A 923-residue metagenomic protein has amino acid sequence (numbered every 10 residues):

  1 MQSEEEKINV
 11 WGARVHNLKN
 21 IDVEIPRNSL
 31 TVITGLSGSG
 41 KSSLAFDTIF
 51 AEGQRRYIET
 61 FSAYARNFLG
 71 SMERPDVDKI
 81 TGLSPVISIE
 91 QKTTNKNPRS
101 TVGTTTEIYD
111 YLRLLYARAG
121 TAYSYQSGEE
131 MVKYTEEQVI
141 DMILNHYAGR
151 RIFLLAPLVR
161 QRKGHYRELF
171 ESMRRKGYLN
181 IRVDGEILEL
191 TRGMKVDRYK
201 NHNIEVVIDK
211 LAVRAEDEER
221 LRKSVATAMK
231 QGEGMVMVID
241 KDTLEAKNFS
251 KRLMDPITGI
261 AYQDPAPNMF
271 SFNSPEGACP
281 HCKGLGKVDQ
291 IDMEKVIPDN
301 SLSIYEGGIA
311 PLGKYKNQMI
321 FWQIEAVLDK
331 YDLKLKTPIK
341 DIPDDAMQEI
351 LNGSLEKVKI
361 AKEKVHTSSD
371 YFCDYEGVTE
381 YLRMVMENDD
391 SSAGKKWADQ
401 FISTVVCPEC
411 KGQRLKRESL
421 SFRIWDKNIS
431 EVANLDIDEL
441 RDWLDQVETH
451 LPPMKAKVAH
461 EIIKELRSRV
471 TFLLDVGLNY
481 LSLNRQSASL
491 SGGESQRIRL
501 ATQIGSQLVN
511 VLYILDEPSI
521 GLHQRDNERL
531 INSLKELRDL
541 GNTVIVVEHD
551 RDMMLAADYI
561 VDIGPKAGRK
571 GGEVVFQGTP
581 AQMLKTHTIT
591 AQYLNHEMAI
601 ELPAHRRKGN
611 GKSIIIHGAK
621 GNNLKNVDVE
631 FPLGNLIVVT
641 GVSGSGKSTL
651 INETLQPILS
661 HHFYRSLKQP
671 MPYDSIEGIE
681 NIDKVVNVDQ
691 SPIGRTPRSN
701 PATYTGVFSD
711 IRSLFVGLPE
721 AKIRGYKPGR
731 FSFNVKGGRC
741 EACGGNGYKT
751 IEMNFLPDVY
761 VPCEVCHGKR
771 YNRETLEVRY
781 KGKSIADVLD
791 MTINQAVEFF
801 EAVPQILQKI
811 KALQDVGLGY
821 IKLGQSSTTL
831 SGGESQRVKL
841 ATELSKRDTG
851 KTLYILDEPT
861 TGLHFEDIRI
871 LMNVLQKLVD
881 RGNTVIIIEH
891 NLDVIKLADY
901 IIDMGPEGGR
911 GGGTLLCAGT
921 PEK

Functional and structural regions predicted by a protein language model:
M1-K923: Conserved phosphate-binding elements of NTP-dependent enzyme cores
